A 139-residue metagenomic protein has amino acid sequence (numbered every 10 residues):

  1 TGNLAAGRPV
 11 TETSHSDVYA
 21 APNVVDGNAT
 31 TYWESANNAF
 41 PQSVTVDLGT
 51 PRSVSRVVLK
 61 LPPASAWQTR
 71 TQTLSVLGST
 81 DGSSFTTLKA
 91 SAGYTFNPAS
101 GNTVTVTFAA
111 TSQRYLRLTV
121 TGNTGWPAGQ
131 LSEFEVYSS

Functional and structural regions predicted by a protein language model:
T1-L4, S14-K89, S100-S139: Aromatic, loop-rich ligand-recognition surfaces of beta-strand-rich domains
Y94-S100: Short proline/glycine- and polar residue-rich coil/turn motifs
